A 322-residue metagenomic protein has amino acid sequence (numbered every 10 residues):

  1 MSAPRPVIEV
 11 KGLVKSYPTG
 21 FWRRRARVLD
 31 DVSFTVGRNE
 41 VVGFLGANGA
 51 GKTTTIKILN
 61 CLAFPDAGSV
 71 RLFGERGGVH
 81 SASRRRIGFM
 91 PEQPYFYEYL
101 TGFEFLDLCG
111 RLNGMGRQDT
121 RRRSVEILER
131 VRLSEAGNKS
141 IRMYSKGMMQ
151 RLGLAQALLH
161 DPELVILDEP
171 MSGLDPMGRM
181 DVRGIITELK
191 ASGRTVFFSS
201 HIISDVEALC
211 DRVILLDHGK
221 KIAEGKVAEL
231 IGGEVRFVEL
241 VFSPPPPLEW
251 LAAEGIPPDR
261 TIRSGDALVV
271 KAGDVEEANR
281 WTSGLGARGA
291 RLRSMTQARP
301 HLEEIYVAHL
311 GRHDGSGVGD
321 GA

Functional and structural regions predicted by a protein language model:
S2-R5, G273-A322: C-terminal coupling/interaction segments
R5-I8, G12-D217, I222-A223: ABC transporter nucleotide-binding domains
G68, V79, D205, P246-P247 (+2 more regions): Short phosphate-engaging motifs
E75, A136, K146, S243 (+2 more regions): Structured loop/turn residues at secondary-structure junctions
F103, S200, P245, V275 (+1 more regions): Alpha-helix N-cap/helix-start capping motif
R183-A272: ABC transporter nucleotide-binding domain
